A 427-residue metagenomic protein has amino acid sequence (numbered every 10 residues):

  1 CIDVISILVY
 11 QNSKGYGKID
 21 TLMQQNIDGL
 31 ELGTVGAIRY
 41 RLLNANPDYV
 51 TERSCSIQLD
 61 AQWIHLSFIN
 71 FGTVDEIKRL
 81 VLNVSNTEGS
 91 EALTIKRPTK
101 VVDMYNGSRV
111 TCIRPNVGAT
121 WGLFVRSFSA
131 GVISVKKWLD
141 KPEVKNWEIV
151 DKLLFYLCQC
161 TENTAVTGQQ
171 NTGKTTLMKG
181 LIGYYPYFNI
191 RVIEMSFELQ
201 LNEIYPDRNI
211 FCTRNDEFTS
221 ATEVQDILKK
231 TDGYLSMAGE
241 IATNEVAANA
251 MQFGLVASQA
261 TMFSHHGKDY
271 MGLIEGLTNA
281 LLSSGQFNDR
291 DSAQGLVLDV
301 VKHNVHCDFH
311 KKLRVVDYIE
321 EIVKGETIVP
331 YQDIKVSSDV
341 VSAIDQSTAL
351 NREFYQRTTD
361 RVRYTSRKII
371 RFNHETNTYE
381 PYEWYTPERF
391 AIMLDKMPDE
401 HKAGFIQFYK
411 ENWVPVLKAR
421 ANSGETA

Functional and structural regions predicted by a protein language model:
C1-L93: N-terminal accessory targeting/assembly segments
P98-P142: Charged, amphipathic alpha-helical linker segments immediately N-terminal to NTP-binding catalytic cores
P142-C158: Pre-Walker A adenine-sensing motif
V166: Hydrophobic anchor at the beta1->P-loop junction of P-loop NTPases
Q169-Q170: The conserved Walker
K174: Conserved lysine of the Walker
G180-G295: Switch/coupling sub-region of P-loop NTPases
E321-A427: NTP-binding/hydrolysis catalytic cores, primarily Walker-type P-loop NTPases
